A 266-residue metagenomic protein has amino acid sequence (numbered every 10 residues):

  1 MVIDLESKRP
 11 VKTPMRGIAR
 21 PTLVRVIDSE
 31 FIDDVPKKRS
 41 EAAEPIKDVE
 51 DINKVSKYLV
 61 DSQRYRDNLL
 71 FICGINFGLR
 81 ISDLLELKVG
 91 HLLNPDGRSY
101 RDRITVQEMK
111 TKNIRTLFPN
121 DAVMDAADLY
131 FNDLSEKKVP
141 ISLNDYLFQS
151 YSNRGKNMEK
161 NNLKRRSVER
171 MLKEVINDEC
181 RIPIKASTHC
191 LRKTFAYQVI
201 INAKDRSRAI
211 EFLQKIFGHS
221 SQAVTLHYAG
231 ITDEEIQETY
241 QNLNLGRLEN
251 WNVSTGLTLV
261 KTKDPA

Functional and structural regions predicted by a protein language model:
V2-I46, L245-A266: C-terminal secondary-structure termini that scaffold catalytic or DNA-interacting sites
V49-F77, I81: Basic, Lys/Arg- and aromatic-enriched nucleic-acid-binding interface segment
L59, R166-E211, K215: Short, basic (Lys/Arg/His-rich) helix/loop patches that form interaction surfaces in the mid-to-C-terminal regions
G74-E86, N202-S207, H219: A short, glycine-centered helix-capping/turn motif at helix boundaries that positions DNA-contacting or catalytic
E86-L93, F212-S220, A229-I231: A short, basic/aromatic helix-end/turn motif that makes direct DNA contacts
E86-M124: Conserved tyrosine-mediated DNA breakage-rejoining catalytic core shared by Y-recombinases
M109-L129, D145-K173: C-terminal catalytic core of Y-nucleophile DNA break-rejoin enzymes
K112, F217-N242: Catalytic-site neighborhood detector that most strongly recognizes the C-terminal catalytic loop/helix of tyrosine
